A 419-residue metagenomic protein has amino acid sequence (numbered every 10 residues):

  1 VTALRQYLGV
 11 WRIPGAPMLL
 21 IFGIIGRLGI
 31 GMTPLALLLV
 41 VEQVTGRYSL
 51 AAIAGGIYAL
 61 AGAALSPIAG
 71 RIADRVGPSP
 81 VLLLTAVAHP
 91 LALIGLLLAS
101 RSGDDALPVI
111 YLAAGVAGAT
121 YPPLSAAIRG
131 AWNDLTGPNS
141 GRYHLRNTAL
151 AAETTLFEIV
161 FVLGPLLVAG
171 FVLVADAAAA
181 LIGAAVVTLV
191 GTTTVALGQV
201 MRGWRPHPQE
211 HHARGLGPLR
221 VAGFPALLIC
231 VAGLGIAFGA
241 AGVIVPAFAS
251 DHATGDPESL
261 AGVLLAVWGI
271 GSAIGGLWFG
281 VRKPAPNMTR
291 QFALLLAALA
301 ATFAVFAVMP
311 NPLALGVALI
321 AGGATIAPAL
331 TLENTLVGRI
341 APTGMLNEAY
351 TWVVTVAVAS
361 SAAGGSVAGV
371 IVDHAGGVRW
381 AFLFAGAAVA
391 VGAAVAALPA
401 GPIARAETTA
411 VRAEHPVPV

Functional and structural regions predicted by a protein language model:
T2-A63, R214-L265: Helix-loop boundary and gating motifs at the non-cytosolic
A64-P78, V172, I274-M288, V372-D373: Helix-to-loop junctions at the C-terminal end of transmembrane segments in multipass secondary transporters
V87-D104, A298-P310: C-terminal ends and interior cores of transmembrane alpha-helices in multi-pass membrane transporters/permeases
A106-L107, V172-V186, G255-S259, V370-V389: A membrane-interface helix-boundary motif in multi-pass transporters
A113-F157: Cytoplasmic helix-loop-helix junction between adjacent transmembrane helices in 12-TM secondary transporters
P122-P138, V245, P328-A341: Intracellular juxtamembrane helix-capping segments at the cytosolic ends of symmetry-related transmembrane helices
T289-E333: C-terminal transmembrane helical hairpin of 12-TM major facilitator-type secondary transporters
G344-A375: A late C-terminal transmembrane helix in Major Facilitator Superfamily
